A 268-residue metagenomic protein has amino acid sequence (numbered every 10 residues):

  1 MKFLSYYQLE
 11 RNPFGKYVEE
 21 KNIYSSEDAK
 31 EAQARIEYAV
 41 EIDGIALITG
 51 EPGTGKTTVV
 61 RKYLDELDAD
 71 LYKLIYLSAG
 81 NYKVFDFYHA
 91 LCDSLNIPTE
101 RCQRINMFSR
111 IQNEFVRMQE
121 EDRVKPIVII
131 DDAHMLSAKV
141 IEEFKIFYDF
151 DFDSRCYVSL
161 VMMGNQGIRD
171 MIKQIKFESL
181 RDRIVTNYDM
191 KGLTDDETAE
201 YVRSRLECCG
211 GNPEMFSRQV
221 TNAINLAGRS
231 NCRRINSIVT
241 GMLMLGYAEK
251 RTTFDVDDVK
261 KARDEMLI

Functional and structural regions predicted by a protein language model:
M1-I42, D264, I268: A short, basic N-terminal segment
K2, Y157, S179, D196-E200 (+1 more regions): C-terminal alpha-helical "lid" subdomain
L9-F14, L71-L74, K83-R101: Conserved NTP-binding/hydrolysis module of P-loop NTPases
I42-A46, K73, V124: Pre-Walker A (Motif I) flank of P-loop NTPase domains
I42-K62: Walker A/P-loop nucleotide-binding motif
L64-L67, I168-R183: Short regulatory helix/loop adjacent to the ATP-binding pocket of P-loop NTPases
L77-G80, I172, V185-T198: Conserved AAA+ ATPase "SRH/arginine-finger" region at the nucleotide-binding site
K83-F87, P98-E143, F152-C156, L193-T198 (+2 more regions): Mid-core helix/loop region of P-loop NTP-binding domains shared across ATPases and GTPases
